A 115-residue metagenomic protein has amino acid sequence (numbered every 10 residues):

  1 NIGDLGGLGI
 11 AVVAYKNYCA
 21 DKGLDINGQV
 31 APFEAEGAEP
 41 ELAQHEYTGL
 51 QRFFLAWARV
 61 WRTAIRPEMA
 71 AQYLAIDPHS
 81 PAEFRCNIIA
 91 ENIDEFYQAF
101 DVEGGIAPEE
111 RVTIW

Functional and structural regions predicted by a protein language model:
N1-W115: Zinc-dependent metallohydrolase catalytic domains
